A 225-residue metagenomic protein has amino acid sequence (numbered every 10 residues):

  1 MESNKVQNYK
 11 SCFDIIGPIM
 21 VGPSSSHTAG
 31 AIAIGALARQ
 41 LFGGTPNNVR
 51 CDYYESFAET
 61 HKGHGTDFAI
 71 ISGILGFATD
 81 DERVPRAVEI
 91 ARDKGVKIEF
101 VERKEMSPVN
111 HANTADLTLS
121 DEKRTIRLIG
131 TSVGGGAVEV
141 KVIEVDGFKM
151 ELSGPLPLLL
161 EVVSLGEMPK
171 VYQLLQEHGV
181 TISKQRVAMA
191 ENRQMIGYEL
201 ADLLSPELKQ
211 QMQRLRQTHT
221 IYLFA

Functional and structural regions predicted by a protein language model:
M1-C12, G43-N48: Acidic-glycine-rich active-site phosphate/pyrophosphate-binding loop
G17-L37: Conserved phosphate/anionic-ligand binding catalytic regions in large, soluble enzymes, centered on
L37-T45, G73, F77-A78, K94 (+4 more regions): Change "in soluble alpha/beta enzymes" to "in soluble alpha/beta proteins
F42, P46-N48, Y53-F57, K123: Active-/binding-site microenvironments in catalytic and ligand-binding cores
R50, Y54-F100: A structural-propensity feature for long, helix-poor, extended segments
T60-F68, N110, G197-D202: Short glycine/threonine-rich loop-to-helix capping motif typified by GTGT followed within a few residues by an Asp-Pro
E89-T131: C-terminal edge-of-domain segments
F100, I129-A225: A conserved regulatory-domain signal marking ACT and ACT-like small-molecule sensing domains and adjacent regulatory
